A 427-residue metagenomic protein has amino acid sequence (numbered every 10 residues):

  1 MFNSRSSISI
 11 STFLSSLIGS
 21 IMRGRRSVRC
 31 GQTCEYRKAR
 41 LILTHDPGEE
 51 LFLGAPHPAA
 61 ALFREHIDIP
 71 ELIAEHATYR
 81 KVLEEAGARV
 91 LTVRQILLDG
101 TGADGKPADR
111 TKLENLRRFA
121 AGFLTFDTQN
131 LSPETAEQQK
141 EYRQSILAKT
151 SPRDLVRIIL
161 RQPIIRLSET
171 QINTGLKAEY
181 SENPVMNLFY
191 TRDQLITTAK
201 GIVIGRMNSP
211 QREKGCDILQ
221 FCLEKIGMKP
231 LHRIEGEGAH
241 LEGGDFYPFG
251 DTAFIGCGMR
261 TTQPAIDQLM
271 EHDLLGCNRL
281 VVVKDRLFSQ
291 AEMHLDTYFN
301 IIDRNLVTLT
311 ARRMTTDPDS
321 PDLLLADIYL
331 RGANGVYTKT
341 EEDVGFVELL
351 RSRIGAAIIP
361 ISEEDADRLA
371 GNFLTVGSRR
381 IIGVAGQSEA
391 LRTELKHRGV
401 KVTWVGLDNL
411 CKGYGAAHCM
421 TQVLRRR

Functional and structural regions predicted by a protein language model:
S6-I8: Intrinsic low-complexity, disordered N-terminal segments enriched in polar/charged/small residues
L14-R427: The feature marks the mature, well-folded catalytic cores of soluble enzymes
